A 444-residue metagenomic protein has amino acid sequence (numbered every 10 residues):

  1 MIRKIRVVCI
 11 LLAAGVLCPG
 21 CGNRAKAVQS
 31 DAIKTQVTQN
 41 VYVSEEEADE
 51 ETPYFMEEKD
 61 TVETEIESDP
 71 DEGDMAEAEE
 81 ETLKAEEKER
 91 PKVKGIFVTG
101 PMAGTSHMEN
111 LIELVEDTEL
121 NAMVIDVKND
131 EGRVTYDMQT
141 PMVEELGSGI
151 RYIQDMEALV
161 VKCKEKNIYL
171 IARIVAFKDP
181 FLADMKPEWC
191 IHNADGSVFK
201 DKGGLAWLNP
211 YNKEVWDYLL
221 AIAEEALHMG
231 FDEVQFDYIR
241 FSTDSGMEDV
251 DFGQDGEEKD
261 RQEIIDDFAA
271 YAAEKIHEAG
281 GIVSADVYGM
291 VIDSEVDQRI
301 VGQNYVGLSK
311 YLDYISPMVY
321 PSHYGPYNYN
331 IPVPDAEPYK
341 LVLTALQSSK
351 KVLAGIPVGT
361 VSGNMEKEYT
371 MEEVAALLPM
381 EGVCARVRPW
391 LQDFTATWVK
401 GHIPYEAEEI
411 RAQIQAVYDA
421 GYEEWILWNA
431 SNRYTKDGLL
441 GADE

Functional and structural regions predicted by a protein language model:
L17-G20: C-terminal motif of bacterial Sec signal peptides marking the signal peptidase cleavage site
E86-A103, F177-H228: Active-site-adjacent "subsite" loops/lids of carbohydrate-active enzymes
G104-H107, E113-T118, K162, G204-I239 (+2 more regions): An active-site-proximal structural segment forming one wall of the substrate-binding cleft that immediately precedes
E109-R133, H228-E233, Y314, V417-E424: Catalytic domains of carbohydrate-active enzymes, especially glycoside hydrolases
T118-I153, T243-V250, L439-G441: Aromatic-lined carbohydrate-binding/catalytic grooves of carbohydrate-active enzymes
A122-I125, D155-F199, E233-F236: Glycine-rich, aromatic-flanked loop segments that form ligand/cofactor-binding clefts across common enzyme folds
T135-G147, D179-D201, S242-D255, Q303 (+1 more regions): Aromatic- and acidic-residue-enriched segments that line the glycan-binding/catalytic groove of carbohydrate-active
G256-D286, I292-E295, G302-T397: Glycoside hydrolase catalytic-domain groove-lining segments
